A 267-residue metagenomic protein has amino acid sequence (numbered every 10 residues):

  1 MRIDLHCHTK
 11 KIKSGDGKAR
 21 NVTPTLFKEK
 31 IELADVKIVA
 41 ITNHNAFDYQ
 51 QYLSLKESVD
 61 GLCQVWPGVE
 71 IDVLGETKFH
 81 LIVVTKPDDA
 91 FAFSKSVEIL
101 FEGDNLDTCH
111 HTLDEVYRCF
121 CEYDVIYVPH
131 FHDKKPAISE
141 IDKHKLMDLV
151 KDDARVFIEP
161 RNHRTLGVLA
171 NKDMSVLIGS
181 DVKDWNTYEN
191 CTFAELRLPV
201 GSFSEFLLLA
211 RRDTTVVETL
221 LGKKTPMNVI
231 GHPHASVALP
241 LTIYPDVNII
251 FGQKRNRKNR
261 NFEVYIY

Functional and structural regions predicted by a protein language model:
M1-E76: An N-terminally biased module of ancient metal coordination in phosphate/nucleic-acid-related enzymes
T9, N45, I71-V73, F131-K135 (+2 more regions): Active-site-proximal loop/turn and secondary-structure-junction residues that shape catalytic pockets, frequently
K13, D48-V156: Extended substrate/RNA-proximal surfaces in nucleic-acid metabolism proteins
M174-N190: Short acidic/histidine-rich active-site segments
T192-V217: His/Asp/Glu-enriched, well-ordered alpha-helical/loop segment that forms or immediately abuts the divalent-metal
R212-P245: N-terminal pre-Walker A segment at the start of P-loop NTPase domains
D246-Y267: Glycine-rich phosphate-binding P-loop
